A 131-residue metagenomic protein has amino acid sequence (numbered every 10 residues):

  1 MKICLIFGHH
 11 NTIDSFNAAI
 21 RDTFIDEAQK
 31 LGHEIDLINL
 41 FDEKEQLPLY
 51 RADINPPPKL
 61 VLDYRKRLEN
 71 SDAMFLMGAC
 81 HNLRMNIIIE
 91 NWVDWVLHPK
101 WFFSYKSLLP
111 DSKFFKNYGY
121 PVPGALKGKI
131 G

Functional and structural regions predicted by a protein language model:
M1-H33: N-terminal beta1-alpha1 ligand-phosphate binding loop
C4-I6, D36-I38, F75, I130: Hydrophobic/aromatic beta-strand patches that form the interior of the parallel beta-sheet core in alpha/beta enzyme
F7-N11, N55, L76: Short coil/turn segments at secondary-structure junctions
H10-N11, E43, H81: Short, solvent-exposed loop/turn segments at secondary-structure junctions
D14, Q46-L47, L83-N86: Short catalytic/ligand-binding loop motif for oxyanion handling, primarily in non-cytosolic enzymes, centered on
A18-R21, R51-D53, I89-W92: Short, glycine/charged-enriched secondary-structure capping and boundary segments
L37-K59: N-terminal beta-loop-helix "entrance" segment that forms/cooperates in small-molecule cofactor or anionic ligand
P56-G131: Helix-loop-strand module that forms the ligand-binding subsite of alpha/beta enzymes
